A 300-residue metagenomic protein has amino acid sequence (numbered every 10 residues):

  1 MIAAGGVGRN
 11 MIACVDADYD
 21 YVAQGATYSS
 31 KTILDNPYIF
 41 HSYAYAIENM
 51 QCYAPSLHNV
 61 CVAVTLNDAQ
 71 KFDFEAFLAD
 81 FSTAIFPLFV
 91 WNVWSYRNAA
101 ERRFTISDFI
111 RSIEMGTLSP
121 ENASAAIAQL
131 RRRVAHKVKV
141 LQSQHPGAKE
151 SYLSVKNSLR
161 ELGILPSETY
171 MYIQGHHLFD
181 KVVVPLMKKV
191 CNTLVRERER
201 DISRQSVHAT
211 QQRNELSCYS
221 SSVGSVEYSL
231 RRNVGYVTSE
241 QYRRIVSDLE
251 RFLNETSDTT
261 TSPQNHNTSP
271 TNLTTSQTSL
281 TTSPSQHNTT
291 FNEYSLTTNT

Functional and structural regions predicted by a protein language model:
M1-N265, N272, T289-T300: Acidic, divalent-metal-binding catalytic cores of TOPRIM and closely related two-metal-ion phosphodiester/pyrophosphate
P263-H266, P270-L273, Q277-L280, P284: Intrinsically disordered, low-complexity proline-rich tandem-repeat tracts
